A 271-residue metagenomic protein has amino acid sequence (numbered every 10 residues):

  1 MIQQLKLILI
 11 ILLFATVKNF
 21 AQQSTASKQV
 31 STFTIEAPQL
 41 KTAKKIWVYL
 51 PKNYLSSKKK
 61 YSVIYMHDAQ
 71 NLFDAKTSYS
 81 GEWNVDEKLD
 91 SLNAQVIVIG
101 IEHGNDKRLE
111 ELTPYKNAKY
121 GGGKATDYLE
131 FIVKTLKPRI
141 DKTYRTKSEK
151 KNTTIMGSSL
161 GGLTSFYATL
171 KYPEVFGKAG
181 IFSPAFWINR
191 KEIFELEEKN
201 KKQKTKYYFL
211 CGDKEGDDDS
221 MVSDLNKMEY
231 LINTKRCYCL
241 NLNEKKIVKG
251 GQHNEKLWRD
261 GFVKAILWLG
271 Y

Functional and structural regions predicted by a protein language model:
M1-T25: Bacterial Sec-dependent N-terminal signal peptides
Q22-Y271: Non-catalytic cap/lid and distal C-terminal segments of serine-dependent acyl enzymes
